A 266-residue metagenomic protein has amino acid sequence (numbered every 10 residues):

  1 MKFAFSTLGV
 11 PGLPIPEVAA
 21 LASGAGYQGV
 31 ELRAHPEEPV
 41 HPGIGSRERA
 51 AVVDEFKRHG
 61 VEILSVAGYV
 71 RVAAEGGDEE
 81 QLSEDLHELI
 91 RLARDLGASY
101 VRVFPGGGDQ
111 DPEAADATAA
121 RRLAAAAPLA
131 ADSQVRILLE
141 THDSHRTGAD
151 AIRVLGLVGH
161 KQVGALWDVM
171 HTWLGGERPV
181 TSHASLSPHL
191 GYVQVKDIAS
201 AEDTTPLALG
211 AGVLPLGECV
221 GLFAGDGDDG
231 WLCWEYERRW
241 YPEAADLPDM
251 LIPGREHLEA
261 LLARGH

Functional and structural regions predicted by a protein language model:
M1-A4, E62-A73: N-terminal small/glycine-rich loop or linker at the start of catalytic domains across soluble metabolic enzymes
M1-T7, P11-G26, V53-G60, G97 (+1 more regions): Histidine-acidic metal/acid-base catalytic patches
G9, A34-P36, Y69-V72, P105-D109 (+4 more regions): Active-site-proximal loop/turn and secondary-structure-junction residues that shape catalytic pockets, frequently
P16-E17, E55-E62, V72-A165, L174 (+1 more regions): Active-site acidic/histidine proton-transfer and metal-coordination neighborhood in alpha/beta enzyme cores
A25-E38, L64-Y69: Short, conserved active-site loops that position catalytic residues or coordinate cofactors/metal ions across diverse
E31, S65-A67, R102, L138 (+2 more regions): Conserved beta-strand positions in the central sheet of alpha/beta enzyme cores
E31-V53, G106-D111: Glycine-rich, proline-tolerant flexible connector loops at the mouths of alpha/beta enzymes
G43-A51, G77-D85, D111-R121, R146 (+3 more regions): Alpha-helix N-cap and loop-to-helix initiation/capping positions
